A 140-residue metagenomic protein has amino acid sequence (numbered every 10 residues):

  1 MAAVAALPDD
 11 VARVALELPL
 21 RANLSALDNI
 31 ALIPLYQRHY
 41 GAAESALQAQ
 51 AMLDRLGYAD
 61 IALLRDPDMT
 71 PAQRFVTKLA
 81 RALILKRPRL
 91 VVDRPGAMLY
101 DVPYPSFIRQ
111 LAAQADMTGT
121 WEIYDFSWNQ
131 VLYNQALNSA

Functional and structural regions predicted by a protein language model:
M1-A12, A22-S25: ABC ATPase NBD coupling module
M1-L7, R65-D66, G96-M98: ABC ATPase NBD Q-loop/coupling interface
E17, A22-Y40, E44, Q48 (+1 more regions): Q-loop/switch helix immediately C-terminal to the Walker
S25, M69-Q73: ABC transporter NBD signature
M52-T70, K86: Conserved ABC nucleotide-binding domain
L79: Hydrophobic anchor residue at the start of the ABC signature
K86-R89, A97-L132: Conserved catalytic loops of ABC-family nucleotide-binding domains
N134-A140: A short helix-turn-beta junction within AAA+ P-loop NTPase domains corresponding to the substrate/partner-engaging
